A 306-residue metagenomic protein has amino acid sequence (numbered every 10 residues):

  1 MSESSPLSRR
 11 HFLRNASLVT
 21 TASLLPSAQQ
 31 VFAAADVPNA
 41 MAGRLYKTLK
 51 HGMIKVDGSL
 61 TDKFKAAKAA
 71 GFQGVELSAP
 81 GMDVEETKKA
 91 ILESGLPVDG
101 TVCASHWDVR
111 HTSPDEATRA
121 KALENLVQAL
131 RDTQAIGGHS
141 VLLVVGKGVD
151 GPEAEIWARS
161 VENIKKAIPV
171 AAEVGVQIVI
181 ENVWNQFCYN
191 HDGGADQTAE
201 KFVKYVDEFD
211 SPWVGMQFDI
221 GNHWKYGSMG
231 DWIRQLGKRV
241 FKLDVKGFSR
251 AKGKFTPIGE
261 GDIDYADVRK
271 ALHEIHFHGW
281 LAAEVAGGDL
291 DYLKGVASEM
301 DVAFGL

Functional and structural regions predicted by a protein language model:
S2-T48, M53, D57-G71, G137-H139 (+1 more regions): Histidine-acidic metal/acid-base catalytic patches
R14-L25, M82, T112-F218, H223-Y226: Active-site acidic/histidine proton-transfer and metal-coordination neighborhood in alpha/beta enzyme cores
A66, A70-A79, S105-H106: N-terminal substrate-binding region of glycoside hydrolase catalytic domains
E76, G100-V102, L142, V179 (+2 more regions): Conserved beta-strand positions in the central sheet of alpha/beta enzyme cores
L77-E93: Glycine-rich, proline-tolerant flexible connector loops at the mouths of alpha/beta enzymes
V84-K88, E153, Y292-L293: Metal-dependent catalytic neighborhoods of phosphoester/phosphodiester hydrolases
I91-T118: Mid-chain, structured segments of secreted extracytoplasmic proteins
A104-H111, G148-D150, G247-K252: Conserved radical SAM core fold
